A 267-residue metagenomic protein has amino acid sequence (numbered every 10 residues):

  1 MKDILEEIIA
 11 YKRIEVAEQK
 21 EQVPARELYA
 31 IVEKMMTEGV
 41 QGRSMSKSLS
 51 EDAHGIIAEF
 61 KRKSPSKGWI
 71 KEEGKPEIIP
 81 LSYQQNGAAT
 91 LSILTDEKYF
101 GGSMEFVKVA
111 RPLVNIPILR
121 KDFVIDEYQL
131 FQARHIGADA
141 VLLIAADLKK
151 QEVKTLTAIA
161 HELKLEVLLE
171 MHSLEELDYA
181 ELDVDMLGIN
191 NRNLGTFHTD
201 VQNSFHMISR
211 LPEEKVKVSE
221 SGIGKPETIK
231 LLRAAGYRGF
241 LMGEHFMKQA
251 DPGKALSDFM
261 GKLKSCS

Functional and structural regions predicted by a protein language model:
K2-K71: An N-cap/entry alpha-helix motif that binds or orients negatively charged groups
E6, A89, D139, D185 (+1 more regions): Receiver (REC) domain switch/active-site residues of two-component response regulators
Y11, K61-K63, D96, F123 (+5 more regions): Active-site beta-loop-alpha junctions enriched in small/polar residues
G55, F60, K67-L168, E175-Y179 (+1 more regions): N-terminal active-site wall of soluble small-molecule enzyme domains
I125-I136, H172-D183, I223-M242: Catalytic cores of alpha/beta
Q132-E152, I189-H198, Y237-L256: Glycine-rich phosphate-binding active-site loops on the catalytic face of alpha/beta enzymes
M186-T228, R233-M242: Catalytic-face loop-and-helix region of soluble metabolic enzyme cores
M207-R210, R233, K248-S267: C-terminal helical cap(s) of enzyme catalytic domains, especially alpha/beta-barrels
